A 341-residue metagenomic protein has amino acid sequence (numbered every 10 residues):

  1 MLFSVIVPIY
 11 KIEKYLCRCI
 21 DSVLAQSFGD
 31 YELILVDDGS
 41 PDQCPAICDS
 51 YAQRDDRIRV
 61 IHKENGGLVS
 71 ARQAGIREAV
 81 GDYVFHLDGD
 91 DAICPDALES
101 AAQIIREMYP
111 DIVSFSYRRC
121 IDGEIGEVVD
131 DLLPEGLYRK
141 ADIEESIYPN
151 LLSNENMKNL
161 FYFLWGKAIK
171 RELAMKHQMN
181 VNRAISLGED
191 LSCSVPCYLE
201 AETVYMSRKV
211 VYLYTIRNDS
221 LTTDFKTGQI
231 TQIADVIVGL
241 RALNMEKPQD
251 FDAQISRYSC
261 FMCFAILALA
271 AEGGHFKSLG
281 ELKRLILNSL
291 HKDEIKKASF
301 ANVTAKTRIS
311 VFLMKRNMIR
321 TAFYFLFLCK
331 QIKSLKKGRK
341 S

Functional and structural regions predicted by a protein language model:
K11-A25, I47: Short, well-formed alpha-helical segments that are part of the catalytic scaffolds of diverse glycosyltransferases
C17, D42-S50, A92, D96: Acidic helix N-cap motif at the loop->helix transition within catalytic regions of sugar-transfer enzymes
G29, D37-A46: A conserved acidic beta->alpha catalytic loop
K63-A79, S100: Glycine-rich, basic loop-to-helix element that forms the pyrophosphate-binding segment of sugar-nucleotide handling
V84: Short aromatic/hydrophobic "clamp" motif used to bind/position activated sugar donors
G89-Y205, Y212-G228: Donor-binding/catalytic cores of nucleotide-activated saccharide and glycerol-phosphate transferases/polymerases
E202, K209-R217, T223-D250, A265-E294: Catalytic core of nucleotide-sugar-dependent glycosyltransferases
A271-S341: Membrane-interface aromatic/basic loop that binds lipid-linked glycans or pyrophosphate carriers, typified by
